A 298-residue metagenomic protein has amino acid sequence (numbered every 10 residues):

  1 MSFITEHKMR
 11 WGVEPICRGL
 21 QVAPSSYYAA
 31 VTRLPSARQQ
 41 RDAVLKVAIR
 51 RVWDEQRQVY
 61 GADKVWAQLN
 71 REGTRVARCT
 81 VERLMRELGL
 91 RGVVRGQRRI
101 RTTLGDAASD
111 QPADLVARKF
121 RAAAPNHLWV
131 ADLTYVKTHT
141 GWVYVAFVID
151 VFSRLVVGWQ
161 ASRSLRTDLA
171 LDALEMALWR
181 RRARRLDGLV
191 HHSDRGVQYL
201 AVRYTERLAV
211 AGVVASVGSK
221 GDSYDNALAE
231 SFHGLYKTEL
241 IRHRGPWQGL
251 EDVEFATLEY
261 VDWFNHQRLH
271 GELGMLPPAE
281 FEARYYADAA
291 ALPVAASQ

Functional and structural regions predicted by a protein language model:
M1-Q298: Charged DNA-binding/catalytic regions of mobile-element recombinases
